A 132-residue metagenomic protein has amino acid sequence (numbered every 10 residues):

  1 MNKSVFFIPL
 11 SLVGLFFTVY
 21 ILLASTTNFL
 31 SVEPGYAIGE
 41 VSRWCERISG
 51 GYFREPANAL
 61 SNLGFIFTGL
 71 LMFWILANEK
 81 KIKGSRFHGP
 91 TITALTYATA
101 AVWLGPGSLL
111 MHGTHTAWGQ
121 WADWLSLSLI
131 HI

Functional and structural regions predicted by a protein language model:
M1-L12, G89-T93: N-terminal membrane topogenic signal
F16-G35: Alpha-helical transmembrane segments of multi-pass membrane proteins
S31-A57: Extracytosolic (periplasmic/ER-lumenal) interhelical loops and adjacent juxtamembrane/interface segments of multi-pass
E55-W74: Hydrophobic alpha-helical transmembrane segments in multi-pass integral membrane proteins
N62, S108, W124: Divalent metal-coordination and catalytic microenvironments
G84-A100: Membrane-interfacial loop-to-transmembrane alpha-helix junctions, especially the N-terminal start
L110-W121: Membrane-interface helix caps and helix-loop-helix hairpins in membrane proteins
I130-I132: Conserved small/polar residues in nucleotide/adenosyl-binding loops
